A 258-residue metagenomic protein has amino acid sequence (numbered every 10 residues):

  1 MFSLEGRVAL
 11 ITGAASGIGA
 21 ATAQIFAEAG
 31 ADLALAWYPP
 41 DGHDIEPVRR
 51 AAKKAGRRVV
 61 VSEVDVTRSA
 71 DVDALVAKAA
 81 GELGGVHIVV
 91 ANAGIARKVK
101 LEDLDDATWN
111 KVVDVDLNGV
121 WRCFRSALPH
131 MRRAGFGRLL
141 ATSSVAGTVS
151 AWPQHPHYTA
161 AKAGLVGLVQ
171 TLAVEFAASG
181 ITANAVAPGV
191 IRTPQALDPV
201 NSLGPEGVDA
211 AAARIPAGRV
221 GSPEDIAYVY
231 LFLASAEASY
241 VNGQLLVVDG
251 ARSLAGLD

Functional and structural regions predicted by a protein language model:
V8, A15-S16: Conserved glycine-rich cofactor-binding loop
A31-E46: Conserved glycine-rich Rossmann-like NAD(P)H-binding loop of the short-chain dehydrogenase/reductase
K100-L101, T108-V113, A211: Substrate-binding pocket helix/loop in short-chain dehydrogenase/reductase
F124, A161, V169: Active-site helix of classical SDR
P129, V174-E175, S239: Alpha-helical segment proximal to the catalytic Tyr-Lys
V149, Y230-L231, N242-D258: Short C-terminal tail/terminal secondary-structure segment of NAD(P)H-dependent dehydrogenase/reductase domains
A177, T182, V241-G243: Short, small/polar-rich loop/turn modules that mediate ligand/substrate recognition or access, typified
